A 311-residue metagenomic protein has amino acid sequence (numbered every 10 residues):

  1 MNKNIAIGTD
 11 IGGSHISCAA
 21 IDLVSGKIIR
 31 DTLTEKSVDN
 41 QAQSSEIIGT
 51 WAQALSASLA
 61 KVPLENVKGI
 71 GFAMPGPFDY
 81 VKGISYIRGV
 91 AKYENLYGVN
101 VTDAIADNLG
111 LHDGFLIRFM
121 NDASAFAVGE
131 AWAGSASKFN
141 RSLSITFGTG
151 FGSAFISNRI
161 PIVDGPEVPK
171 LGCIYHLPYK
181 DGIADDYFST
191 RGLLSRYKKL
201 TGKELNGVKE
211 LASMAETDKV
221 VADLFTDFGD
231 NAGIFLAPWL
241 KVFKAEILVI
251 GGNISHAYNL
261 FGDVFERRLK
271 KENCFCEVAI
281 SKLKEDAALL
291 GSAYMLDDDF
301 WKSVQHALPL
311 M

Functional and structural regions predicted by a protein language model:
K3, I7-G76: Conserved phosphate-binding loops in N-terminal lobes of ATP-dependent enzymes of the actin/Hsp70/sugar-kinase
K3-I5, A19-I21, I29-L33, Q41-S44 (+6 more regions): Glycine/GP-enriched mid-protein hinge/lid loop-to-helix segment characteristic of carbohydrate kinases
T9, N121, G252: Active-site flanking residues adjacent to catalytic metal/cofactor-binding acidic residues
S14-H15, A125, T149-F151: Conserved A3 ("GATE") glycine/threonine-rich loop of ANL adenylate-forming enzymes
K36-P63, G182-Y187, L194-L260, E277-A287: Adenine-nucleotide phosphate-binding core of ATP-dependent small-molecule kinases
Q41, S45-G49, G69-I70, G76-R141 (+1 more regions): Glycine-rich phosphate-binding loop and adjoining helix at the ATP-binding site of ATP-dependent phosphoryl-transfer
I70-G76, F147-T149, E246-H256, S281-K282 (+1 more regions): Glycine-rich beta-strand-to-loop/alpha-helix junction loops that act as flexible
R118-A131, H256-L260, V264-M311: Glycine-rich phosphate-binding/hydrolytic loop that grips phosphoryl groups
